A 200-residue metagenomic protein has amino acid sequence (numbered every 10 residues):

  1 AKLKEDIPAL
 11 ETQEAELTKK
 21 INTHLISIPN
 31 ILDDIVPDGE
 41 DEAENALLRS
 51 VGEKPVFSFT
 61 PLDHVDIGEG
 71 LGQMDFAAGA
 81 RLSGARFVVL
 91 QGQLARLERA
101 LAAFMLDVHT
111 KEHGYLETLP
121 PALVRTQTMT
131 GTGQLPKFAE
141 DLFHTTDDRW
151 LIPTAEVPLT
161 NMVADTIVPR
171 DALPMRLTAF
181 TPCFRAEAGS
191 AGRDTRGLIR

Functional and structural regions predicted by a protein language model:
A1-P55, E69, Q73, A77: N-terminal alpha-helical targeting/anchoring segments
S50-R200: TRNA-recognition modules of translation machinery and tRNA-sensing kinases, especially anticodon-binding
